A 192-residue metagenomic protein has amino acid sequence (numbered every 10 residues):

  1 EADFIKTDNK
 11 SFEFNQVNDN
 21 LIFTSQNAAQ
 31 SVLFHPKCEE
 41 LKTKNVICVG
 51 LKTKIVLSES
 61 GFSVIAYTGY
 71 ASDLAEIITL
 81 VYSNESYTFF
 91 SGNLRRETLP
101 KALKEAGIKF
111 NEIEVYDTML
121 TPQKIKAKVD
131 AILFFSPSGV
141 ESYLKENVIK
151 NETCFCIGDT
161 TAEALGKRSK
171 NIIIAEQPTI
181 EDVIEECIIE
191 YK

Functional and structural regions predicted by a protein language model:
E1-K192: Signature of uroporphyrinogen-III synthase
